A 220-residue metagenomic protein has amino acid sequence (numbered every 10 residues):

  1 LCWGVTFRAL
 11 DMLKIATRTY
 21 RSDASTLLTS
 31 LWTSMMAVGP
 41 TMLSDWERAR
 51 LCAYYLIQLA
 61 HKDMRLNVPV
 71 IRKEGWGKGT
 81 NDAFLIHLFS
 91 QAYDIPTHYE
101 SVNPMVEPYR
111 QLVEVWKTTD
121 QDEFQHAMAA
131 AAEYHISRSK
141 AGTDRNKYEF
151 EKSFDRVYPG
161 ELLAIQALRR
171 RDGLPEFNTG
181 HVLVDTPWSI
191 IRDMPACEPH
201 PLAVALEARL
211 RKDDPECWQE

Functional and structural regions predicted by a protein language model:
L1-H135: Eukaryote-skewed repeat-based solenoidal scaffolds used as protein-protein interaction platforms, primarily
G4, G39, G75-G79, G142 (+3 more regions): Residue-identity detector for glycine
Q58-H61, T118, E133-K140, A196 (+2 more regions): Generic surface-pattern signal
Q121-E151, Q166-R169: Extended amphipathic alpha-helical regions
R145-E220: C-terminal structured domains
